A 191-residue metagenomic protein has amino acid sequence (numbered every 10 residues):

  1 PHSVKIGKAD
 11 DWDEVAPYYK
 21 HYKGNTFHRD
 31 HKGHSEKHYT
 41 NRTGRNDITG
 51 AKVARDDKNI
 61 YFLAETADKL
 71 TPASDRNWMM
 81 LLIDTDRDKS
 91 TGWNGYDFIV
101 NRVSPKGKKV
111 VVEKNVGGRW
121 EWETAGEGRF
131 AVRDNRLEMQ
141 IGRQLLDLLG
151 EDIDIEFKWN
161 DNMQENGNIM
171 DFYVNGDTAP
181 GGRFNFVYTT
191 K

Functional and structural regions predicted by a protein language model:
P1, L70-P72: Soluble secreted/lumenal catalytic domains with histidine-centered metal-binding or acid-base catalytic motifs
P1-A16, L82-K108, D134, R143-K191: Acidic/polar low-complexity flexible segments
G7, K58-D68, R136-R143: Short, well-ordered beta-strand segments enriched in hydrophobic/aromatic residues
P17-Y19, K23-F27, K37-A54, N59-E65: Segments forming glycine/polar-rich beta-alpha architectures that bind adenosine-containing cofactors
G44, V116-E127: Short beta-strand and strand-turn-strand segments in soluble, beta-rich domains
T49-K52, A125-F130: Beta-strand-rich interaction surfaces with strong enrichment in secreted/lumenal proteins
R55-D57, S74, P105, F130-D134 (+1 more regions): Surface-exposed coil/turn segments at beta-strand junctions on protein surfaces, enriched
A73-M80: Short coil-to-beta strand junction motifs in C2/discoidin
